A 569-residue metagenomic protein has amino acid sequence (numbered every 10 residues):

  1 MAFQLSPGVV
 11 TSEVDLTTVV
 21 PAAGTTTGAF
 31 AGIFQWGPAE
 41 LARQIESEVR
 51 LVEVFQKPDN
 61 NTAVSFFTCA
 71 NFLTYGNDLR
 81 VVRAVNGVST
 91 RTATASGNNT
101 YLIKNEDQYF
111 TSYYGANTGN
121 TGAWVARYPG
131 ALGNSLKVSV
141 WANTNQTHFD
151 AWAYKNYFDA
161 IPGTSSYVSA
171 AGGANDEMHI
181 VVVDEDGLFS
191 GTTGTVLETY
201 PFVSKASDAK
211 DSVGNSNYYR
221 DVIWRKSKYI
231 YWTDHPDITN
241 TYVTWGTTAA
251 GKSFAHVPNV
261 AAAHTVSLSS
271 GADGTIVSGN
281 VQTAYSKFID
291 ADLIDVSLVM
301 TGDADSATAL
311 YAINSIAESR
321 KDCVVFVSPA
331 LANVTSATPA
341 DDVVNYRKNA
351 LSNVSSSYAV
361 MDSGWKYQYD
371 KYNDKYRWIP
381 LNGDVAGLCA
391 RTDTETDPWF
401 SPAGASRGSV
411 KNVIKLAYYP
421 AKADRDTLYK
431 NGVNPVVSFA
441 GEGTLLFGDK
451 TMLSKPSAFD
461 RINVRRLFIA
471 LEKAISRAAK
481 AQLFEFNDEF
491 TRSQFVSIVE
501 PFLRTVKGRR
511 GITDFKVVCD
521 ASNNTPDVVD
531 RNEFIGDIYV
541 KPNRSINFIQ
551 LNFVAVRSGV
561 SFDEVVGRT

Functional and structural regions predicted by a protein language model:
M1-K104, Q108-A116, G122-R127, A171-N175 (+4 more regions): Structured, hydrophobic secondary-structure cores that serve as assembly/anchoring elements
S12-E13, G97-D107, L132-S169, C519-A521: Charged, amphipathic alpha-helical segments
V140-W224, K228: Beta-strand-rich solenoidal segments
